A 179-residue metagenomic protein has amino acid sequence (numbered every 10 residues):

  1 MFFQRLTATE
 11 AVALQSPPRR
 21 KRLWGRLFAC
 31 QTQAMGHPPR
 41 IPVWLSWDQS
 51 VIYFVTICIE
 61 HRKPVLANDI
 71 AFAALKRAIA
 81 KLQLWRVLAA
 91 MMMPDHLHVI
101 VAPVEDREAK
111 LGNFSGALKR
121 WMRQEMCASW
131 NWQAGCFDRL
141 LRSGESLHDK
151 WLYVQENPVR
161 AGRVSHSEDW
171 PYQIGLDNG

Functional and structural regions predicted by a protein language model:
M1-G179: Short catalytic/metal-binding and nucleic-acid-binding patches
